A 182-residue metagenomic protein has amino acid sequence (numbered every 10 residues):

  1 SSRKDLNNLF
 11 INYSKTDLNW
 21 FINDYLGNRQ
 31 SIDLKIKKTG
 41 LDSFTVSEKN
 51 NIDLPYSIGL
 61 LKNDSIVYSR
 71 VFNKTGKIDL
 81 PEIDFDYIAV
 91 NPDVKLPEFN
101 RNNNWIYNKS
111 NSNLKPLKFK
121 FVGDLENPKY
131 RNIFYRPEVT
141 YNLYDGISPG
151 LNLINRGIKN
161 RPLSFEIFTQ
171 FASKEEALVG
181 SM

Functional and structural regions predicted by a protein language model:
S1-T39, F44: Amphipathic alpha-helical substructures
L6, F10, L18-L26, Y56-I58 (+5 more regions): Generic hydrophobic secondary-structure signal
L6-N7, D17-L18, G76, P81 (+1 more regions): Mixed-charge, polar/low-complexity N-terminal
I11-K15, G27-Q30, N63, R101 (+2 more regions): Hydrophobic alpha-helix feature that most strongly marks membrane-spanning transmembrane helices and their immediate
Y13, E48-N50, Y141-L143: Non-cytosolic beta-sheet module surface loops
G27, K49-N51, P128, I158: Sterically constrained small-residue positions within well-ordered secondary structures of folded domains
R29-V90, K95-P97: Long, His/Glu/Asp-enriched segments that create or flank divalent metal/ion-associated functional microenvironments
F72, L80-E82, N91-M182: Outer-membrane beta-barrel initiation region
